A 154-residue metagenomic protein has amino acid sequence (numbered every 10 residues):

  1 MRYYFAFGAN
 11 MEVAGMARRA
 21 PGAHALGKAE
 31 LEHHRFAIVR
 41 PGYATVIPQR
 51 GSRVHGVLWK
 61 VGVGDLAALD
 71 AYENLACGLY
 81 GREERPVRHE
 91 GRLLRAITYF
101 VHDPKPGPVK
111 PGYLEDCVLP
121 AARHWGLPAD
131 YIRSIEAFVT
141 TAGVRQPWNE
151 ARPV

Functional and structural regions predicted by a protein language model:
M1-V154: Glycine-aromatic micro-motifs
